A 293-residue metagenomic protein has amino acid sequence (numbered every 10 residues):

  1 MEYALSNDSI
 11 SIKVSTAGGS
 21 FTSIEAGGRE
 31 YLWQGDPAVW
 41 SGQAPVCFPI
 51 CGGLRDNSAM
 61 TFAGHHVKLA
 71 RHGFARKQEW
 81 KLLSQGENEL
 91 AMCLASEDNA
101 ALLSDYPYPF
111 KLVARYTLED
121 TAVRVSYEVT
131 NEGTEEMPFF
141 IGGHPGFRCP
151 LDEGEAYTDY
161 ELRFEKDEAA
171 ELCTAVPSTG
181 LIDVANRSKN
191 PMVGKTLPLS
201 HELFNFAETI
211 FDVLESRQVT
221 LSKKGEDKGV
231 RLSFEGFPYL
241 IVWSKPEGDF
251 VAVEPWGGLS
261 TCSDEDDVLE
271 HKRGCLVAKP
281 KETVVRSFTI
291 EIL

Functional and structural regions predicted by a protein language model:
M1-D8: Short, Gly/Pro- and small/polar-rich lid/capping loops
Y3, L90-M92, L112-A114, V125 (+4 more regions): Hydrophobic residues positioned within well-ordered beta-strands of beta-sheet architectures
L5, S96-D98, L102-F147, L151: Acidic, contiguous internal or C-terminal segments within carbohydrate-active enzymes that form a structured patch used
D8-H66: Acidic-aromatic substrate-binding/catalytic surfaces of carbohydrate-active enzymes
V14, M60-K68, Y127, L276-L293: Short Pro-Gly-centered flexible turn/kink motifs
Q43, K228-L293: Active-site pocket scaffolds in enzymes
H65, L69-D120: Extended, loop-rich substrate-binding clefts of extracytoplasmic carbohydrate-active enzymes
C149, E153-F234: Active-site/ligand-binding surface loops and adjacent short beta/alpha elements that line catalytic pockets across
